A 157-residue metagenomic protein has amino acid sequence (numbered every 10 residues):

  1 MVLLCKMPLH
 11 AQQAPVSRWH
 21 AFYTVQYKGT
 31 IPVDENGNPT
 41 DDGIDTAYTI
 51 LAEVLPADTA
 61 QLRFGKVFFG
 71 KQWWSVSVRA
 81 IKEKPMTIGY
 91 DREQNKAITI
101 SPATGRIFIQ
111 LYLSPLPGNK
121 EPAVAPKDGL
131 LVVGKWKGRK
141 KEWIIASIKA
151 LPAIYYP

Functional and structural regions predicted by a protein language model:
M1-V16: Bacterial Sec-dependent N-terminal signal peptides
Q12-P157: Non-catalytic macromolecular-recognition regions in eukaryotic signaling proteins
